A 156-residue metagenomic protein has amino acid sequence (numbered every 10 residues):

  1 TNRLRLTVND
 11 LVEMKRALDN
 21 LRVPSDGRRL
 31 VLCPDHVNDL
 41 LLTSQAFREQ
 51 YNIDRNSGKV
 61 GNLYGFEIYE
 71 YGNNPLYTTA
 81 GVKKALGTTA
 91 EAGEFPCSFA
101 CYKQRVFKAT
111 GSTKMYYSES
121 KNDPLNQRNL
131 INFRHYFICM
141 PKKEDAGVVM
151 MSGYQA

Functional and structural regions predicted by a protein language model:
T1-G61: Extended, solvent-exposed, turn-rich assembly/linker loops in the middle of proteins
N2-R5, T43-A156: Sequence/fold signature of self-assembling virion shell proteins
